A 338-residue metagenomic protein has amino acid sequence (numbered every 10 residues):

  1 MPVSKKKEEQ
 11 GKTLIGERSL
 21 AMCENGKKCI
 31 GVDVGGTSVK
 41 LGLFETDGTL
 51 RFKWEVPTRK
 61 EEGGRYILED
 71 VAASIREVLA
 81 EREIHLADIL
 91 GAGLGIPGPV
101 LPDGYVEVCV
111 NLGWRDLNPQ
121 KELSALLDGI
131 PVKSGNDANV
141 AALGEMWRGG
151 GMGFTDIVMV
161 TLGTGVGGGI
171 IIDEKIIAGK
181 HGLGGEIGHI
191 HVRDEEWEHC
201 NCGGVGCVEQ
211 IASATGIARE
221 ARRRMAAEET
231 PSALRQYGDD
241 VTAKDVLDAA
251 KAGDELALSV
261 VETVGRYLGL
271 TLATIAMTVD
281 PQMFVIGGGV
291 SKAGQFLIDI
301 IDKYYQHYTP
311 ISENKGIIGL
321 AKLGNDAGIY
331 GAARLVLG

Functional and structural regions predicted by a protein language model:
P2-K7, G11-G91, V100-D103, K121-V132 (+4 more regions): ATP-binding/phosphotransfer module of carbohydrate and carboxylate kinases, centering on a glycine-rich
D33, G91-P97, M159-G165, G169-I171: Short beta-strand segments
Y105-R115: A charged helix-plus-loop insertion that forms the helical arch/lid used to bind and gate nucleic-acid substrates
D116-E122, G188, V192: Short, acidic/small-residue loops that bind anionic groups at enzyme active sites
S134-N136: Short loop/edge segments at beta-strand edges and connector loops that shape dinucleotide/nucleotide cofactor-binding
A141-W147, G168-I170, H189-I190: Adenylate-forming
K180: A short alpha->loop->secondary-structure connector
L183-I187: Structural signature of FAD isoalloxazine-binding scaffolds in flavoprotein oxidoreductases
